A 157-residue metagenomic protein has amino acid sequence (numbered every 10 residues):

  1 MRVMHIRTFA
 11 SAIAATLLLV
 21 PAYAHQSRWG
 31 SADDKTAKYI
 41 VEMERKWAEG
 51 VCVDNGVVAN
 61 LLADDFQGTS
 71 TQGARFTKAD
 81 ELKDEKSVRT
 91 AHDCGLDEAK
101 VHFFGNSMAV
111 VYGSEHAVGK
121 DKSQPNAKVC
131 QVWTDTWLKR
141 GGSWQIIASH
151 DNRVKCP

Functional and structural regions predicted by a protein language model:
R2-A12: Bacterial N-terminal signal peptides that target proteins for export
S11-V20: Bacterial N-terminal signal peptides
Y23-P157: A beta-strand edge to alpha-helix "cap/lid" segment located at domain peripheries
